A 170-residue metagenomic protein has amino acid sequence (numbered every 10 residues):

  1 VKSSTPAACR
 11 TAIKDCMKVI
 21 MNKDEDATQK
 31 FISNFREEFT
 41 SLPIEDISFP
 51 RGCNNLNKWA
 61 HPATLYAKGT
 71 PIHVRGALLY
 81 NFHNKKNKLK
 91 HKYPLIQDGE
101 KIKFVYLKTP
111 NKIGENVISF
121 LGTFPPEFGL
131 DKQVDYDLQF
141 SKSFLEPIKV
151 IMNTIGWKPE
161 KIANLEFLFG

Functional and structural regions predicted by a protein language model:
V1-G170: DNA-dependent DNA polymerase catalytic subunits
